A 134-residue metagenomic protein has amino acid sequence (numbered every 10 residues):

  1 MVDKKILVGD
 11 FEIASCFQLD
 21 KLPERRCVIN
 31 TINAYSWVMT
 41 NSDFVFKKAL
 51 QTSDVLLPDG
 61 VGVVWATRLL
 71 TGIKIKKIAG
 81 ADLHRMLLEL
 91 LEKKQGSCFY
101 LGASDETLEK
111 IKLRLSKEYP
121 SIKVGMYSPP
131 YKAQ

Functional and structural regions predicted by a protein language model:
M1-D82: N-terminal nucleotide/polyanion-binding subdomain common to many enzyme families
R68-Q134: Conserved beta-alpha
